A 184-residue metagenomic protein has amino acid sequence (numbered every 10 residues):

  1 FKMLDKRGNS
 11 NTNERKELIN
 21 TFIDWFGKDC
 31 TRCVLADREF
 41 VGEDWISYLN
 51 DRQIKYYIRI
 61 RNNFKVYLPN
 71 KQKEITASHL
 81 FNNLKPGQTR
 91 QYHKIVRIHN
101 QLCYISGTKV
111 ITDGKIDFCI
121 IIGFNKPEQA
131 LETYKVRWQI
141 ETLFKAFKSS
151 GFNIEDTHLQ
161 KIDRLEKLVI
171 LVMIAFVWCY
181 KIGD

Functional and structural regions predicted by a protein language model:
F1-D184: Single, function-defining residue in the core of a domain
